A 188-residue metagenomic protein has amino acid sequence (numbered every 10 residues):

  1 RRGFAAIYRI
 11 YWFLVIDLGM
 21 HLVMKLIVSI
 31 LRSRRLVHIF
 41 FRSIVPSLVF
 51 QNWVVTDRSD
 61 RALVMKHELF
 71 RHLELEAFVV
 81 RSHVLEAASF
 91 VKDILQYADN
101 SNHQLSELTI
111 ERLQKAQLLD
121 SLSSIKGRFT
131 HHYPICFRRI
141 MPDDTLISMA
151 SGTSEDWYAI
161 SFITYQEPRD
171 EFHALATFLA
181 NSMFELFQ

Functional and structural regions predicted by a protein language model:
R1-Q188: Noncatalytic alpha-helical scaffold of FAD-dependent oxidoreductases
